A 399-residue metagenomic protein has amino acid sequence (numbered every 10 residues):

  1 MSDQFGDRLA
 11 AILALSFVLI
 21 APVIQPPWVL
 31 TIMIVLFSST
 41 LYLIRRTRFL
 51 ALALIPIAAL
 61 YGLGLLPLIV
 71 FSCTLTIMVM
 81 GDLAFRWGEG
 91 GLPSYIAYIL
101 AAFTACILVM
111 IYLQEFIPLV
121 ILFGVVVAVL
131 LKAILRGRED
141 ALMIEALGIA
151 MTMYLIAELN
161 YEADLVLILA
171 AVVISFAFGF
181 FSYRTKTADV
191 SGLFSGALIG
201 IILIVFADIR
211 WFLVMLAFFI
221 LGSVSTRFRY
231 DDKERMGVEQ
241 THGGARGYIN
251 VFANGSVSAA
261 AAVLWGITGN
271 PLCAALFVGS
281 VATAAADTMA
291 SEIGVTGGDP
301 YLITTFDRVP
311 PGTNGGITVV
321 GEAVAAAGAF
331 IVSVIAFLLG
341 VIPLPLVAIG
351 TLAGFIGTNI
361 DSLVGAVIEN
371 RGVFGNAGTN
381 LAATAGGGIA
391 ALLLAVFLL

Functional and structural regions predicted by a protein language model:
M1-A290, G294-L399: Hydrophobic alpha-helical transmembrane segments
